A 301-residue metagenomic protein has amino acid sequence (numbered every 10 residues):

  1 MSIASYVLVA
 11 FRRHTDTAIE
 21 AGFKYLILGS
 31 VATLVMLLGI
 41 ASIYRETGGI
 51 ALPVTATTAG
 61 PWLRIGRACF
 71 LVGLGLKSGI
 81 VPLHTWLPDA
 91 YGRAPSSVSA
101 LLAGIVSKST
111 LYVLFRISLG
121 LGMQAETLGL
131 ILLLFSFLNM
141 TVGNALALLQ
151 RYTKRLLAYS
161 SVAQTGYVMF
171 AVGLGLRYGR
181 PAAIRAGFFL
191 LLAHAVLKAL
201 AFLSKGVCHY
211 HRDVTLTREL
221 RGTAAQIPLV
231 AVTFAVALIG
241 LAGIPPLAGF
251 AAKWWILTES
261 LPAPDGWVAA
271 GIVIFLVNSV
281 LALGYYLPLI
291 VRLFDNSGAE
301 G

Functional and structural regions predicted by a protein language model:
M1-S2: Hydrophobic alpha-helical hairpins/lids featuring a short glycine-rich hinge
S5-W254, T258-L283, V291-L293, S297: Hydrophobic transmembrane alpha-helices and their helix-loop junctions in integral membrane proteins
A299-G301: Short, intrinsically disordered, charge-balanced linker/junction segments flanking boundaries in proteins
